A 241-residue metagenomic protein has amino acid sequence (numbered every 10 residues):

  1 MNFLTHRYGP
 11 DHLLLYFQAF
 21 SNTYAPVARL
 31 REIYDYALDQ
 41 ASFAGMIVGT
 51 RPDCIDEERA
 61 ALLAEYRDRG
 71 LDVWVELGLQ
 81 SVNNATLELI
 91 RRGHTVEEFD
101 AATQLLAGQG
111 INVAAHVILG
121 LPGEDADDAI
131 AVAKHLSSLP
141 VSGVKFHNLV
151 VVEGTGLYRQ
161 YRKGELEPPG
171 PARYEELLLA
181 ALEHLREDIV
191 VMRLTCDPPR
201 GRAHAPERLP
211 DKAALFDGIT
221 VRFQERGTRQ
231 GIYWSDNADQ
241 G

Functional and structural regions predicted by a protein language model:
F3-V27, S42-I55, D72-E98, K145: Core AdoMet radical
L4-Y8, Y34-A41, A61-D72, Q104-G108 (+1 more regions): Acidic (Asp/Glu)-rich catalytic clusters
S21-A25, P52-I55, G120-D125, V152 (+1 more regions): Short, small-residue-enriched loops and turns at beta-alpha junctions that line or gate enzyme active sites
A25, R29, I90-E98, E124-A131 (+3 more regions): Alpha-helix N-cap and loop-to-helix initiation/capping positions
V27-D35, D56-R67, L87-I90: Distinct, well-ordered alpha-helical segments
Y34-A37, A41, M46, A133-L139: Alpha/beta enzyme core
E97-G156, A172-T195: Conserved C-terminal portion of the radical SAM core fold that forms the substrate/S-adenosylmethionine-binding
G143, V150-G241: Auxiliary Fe-S-binding modules of radical SAM enzymes
